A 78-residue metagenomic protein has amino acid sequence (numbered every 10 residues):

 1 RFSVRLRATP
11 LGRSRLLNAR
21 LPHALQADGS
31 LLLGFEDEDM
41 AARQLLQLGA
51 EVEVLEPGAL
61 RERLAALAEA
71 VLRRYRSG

Functional and structural regions predicted by a protein language model:
R1-G78: Polybasic (Lys/Arg-rich)
